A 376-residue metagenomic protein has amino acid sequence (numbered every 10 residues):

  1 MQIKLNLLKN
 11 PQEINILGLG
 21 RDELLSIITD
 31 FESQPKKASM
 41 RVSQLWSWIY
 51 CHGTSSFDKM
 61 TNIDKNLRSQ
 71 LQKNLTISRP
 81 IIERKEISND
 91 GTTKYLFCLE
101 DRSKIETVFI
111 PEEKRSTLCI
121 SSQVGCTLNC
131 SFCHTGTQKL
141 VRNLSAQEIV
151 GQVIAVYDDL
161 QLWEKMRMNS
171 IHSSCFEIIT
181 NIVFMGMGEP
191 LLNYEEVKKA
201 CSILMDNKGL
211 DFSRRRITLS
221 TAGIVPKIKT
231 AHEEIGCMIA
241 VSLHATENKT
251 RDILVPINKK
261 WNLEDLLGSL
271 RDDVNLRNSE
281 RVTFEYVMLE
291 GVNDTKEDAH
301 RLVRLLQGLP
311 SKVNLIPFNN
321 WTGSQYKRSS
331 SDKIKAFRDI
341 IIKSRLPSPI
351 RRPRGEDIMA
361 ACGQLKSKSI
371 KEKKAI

Functional and structural regions predicted by a protein language model:
M1-I105, E164-N169, S174, R271-R281 (+1 more regions): Auxiliary Fe-S-binding modules of radical SAM enzymes
R21, Q123, A146, F184 (+1 more regions): ATP/adenylate-binding site constellation spanning eukaryotic-like Ser/Thr protein kinases, ABC-transporter
S88, S121-S122, S220, S242: Short linear Ser/Thr-Pro motifs
T93, I105, S116-I120, L128 (+1 more regions): Generic beta-strand structural signal
F109-I110, E196: Residue-level structural signal for beta-strand termini and adjacent loop
P111-L162: Canonical Radical SAM [4Fe-4S] cluster-binding loop centered on the CxxxCxxC motif and its immediate flanking residues
D158-E164, M168, I178-L346: Conserved AdoMet/S-adenosylmethionine-binding subsite of the radical SAM
